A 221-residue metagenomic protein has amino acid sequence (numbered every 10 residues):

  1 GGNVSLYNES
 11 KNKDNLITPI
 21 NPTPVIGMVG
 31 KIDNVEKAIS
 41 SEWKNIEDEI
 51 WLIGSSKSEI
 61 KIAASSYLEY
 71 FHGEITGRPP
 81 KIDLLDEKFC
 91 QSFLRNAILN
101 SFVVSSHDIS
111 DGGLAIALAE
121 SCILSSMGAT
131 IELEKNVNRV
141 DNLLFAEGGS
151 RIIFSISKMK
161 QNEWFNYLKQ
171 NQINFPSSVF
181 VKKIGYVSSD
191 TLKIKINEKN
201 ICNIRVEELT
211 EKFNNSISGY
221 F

Functional and structural regions predicted by a protein language model:
G1-K61, K183-Y186: Glycine-rich anion-binding loops of enzyme active sites
Y7-V25, T76-P79, Q91, A97-F221: Glycine-/charge-enriched secondary-structure boundary and capping motifs
T23, A63-K81: Gly-rich Lys/Arg/Thr-decorated short loops/hinges at beta-loop-alpha junctions or inter-strand turns that position
S41, S66, E120-S121: Short, glycine/charged-enriched secondary-structure capping and boundary segments
E42, D83, H107: Glycine- and other small-residue-rich loops at beta-strand/loop junctions that grip anionic moieties
W43, E69-Y70, Y220-F221: Short, charged/polar low-complexity linear motifs in solvent-exposed/disordered segments
K61-I62, W164: Short glycine-/acidic-enriched loop or helix-start segments at secondary-structure transitions that form or flank
I82-F89: C-terminal transmembrane module of polytopic alpha-helical membrane proteins
